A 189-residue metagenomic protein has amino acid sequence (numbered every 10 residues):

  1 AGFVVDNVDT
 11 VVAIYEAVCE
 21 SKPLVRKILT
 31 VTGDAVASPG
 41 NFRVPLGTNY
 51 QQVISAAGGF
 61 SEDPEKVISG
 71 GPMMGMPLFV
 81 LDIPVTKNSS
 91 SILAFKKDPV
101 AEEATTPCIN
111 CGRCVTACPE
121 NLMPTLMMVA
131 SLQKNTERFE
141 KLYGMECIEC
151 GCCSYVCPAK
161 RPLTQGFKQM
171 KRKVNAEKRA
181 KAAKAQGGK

Functional and structural regions predicted by a protein language model:
A1-Y50, A56-S61, G71: Hydrophobic alpha-helical positions that pack around
G2-T10, P23, N41-P45, P84 (+4 more regions): Catalytic cores of large soluble enzymes that bind and process phosphate-bearing ligands
V4, T30, N41-R43, Q52 (+7 more regions): Structured core elements
D6-A13, D82-K87, P124-L126: Short, mixed-charge, low-aromatic patches
A37-P39, Q51-Q52, M74-P77, V100-A101 (+1 more regions): Flexible loop/turn segments at secondary-structure boundaries
G58-I109: Active-site gating/interface segments in enzymes
S89-T105, V115, P119-K189: Ferredoxin-type iron-sulfur electron-transfer modules in oxidoreductases and energy-metabolism complexes
